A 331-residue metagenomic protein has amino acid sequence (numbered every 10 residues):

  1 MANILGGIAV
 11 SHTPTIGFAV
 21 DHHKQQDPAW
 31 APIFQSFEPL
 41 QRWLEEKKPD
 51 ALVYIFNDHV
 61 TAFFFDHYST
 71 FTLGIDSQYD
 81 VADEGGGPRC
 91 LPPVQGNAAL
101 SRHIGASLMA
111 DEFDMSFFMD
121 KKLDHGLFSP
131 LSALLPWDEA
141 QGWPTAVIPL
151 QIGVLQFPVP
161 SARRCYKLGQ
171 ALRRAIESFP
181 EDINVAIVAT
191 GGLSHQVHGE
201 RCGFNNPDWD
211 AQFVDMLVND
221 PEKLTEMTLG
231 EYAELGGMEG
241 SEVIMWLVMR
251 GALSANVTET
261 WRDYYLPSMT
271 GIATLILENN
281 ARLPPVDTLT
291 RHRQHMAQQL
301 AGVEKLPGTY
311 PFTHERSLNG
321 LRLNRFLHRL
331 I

Functional and structural regions predicted by a protein language model:
M1-D50, A62-K167, S178, E200-H314 (+1 more regions): Flexible, D/E/H-enriched segments
D50-F56, L150, I183-L193: Beta-strand elements within well-structured catalytic alpha/beta cores of enzymes that handle phosphate/sulfate esters
T61, H195: Active-site micro-motifs of SAM-dependent methyltransferase domains
Q170-V185: Non-transmembrane, aqueous-exposed alpha-helical and coiled segments at domain scale
G191, V197-C202: Divalent-metal (often Zn2+) His-rich catalytic cores of metallo-beta-lactamase-fold enzymes
E315-I331: Feature captures eukaryotic membrane-trafficking machinery centered on endolysosomal pathways and lysosome-related
